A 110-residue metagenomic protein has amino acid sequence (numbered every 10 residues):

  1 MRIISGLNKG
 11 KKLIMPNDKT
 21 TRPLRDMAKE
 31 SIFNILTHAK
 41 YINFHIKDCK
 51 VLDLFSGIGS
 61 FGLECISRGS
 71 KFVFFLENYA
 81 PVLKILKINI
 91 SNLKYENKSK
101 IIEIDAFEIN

Functional and structural regions predicted by a protein language model:
M1-N110: Class I S-adenosyl-L-methionine-dependent methyltransferase catalytic core
